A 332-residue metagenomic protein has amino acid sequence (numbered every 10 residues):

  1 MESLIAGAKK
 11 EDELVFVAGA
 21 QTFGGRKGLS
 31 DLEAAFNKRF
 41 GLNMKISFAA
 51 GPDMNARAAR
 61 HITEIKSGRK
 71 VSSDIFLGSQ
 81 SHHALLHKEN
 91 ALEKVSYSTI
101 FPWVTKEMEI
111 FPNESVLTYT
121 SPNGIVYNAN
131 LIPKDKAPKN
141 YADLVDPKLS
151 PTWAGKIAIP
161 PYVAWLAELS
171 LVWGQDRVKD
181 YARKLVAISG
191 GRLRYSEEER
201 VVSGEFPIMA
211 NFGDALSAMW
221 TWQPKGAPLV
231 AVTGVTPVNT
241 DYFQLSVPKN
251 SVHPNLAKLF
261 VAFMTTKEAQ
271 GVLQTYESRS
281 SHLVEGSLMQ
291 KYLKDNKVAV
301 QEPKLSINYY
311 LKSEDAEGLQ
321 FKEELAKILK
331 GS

Functional and structural regions predicted by a protein language model:
M1-F16, T22-A34, K38-R39, S332: N-terminal hydrophobic or amphipathic helices and topogenic motifs
E2, A6, S30, A34 (+11 more regions): Solvent-exposed, polar/charged alpha-helical surfaces in well-ordered, non-transmembrane soluble domains, broadly
I5, A129, A142-V145, S170 (+8 more regions): Non-transmembrane alpha-helical segments in soluble domains of secreted/periplasmic/extracellular proteins
E11, P122, T240-Q244: Short, solvent-exposed beta-strand edge segments and adjacent coil->beta transition regions
V15-A34, K45-I62, R69-F206, M219: Extracytoplasmic ligand-binding site segments that recognize negatively charged/polar headgroups
W173-V178, V186-N250, E285-V298: Extracytoplasmic/periplasmic substrate-binding proteins
V238-N239, F243-Y309: Mature extracytoplasmic/periplasmic domains
Q301-S332: Conserved C-terminal helix/tail region of periplasmic/extracytoplasmic solute-binding proteins
